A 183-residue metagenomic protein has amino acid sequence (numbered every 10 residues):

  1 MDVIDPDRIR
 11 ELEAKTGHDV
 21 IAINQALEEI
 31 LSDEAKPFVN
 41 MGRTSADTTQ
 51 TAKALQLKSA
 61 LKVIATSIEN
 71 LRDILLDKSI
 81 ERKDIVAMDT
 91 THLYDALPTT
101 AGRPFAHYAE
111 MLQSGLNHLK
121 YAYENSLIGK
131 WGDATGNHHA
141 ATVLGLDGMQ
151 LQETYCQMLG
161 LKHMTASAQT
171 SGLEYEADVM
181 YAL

Functional and structural regions predicted by a protein language model:
M1-H138, L146-T154, H163: A helix-coil-helix interface module used to build multimeric assemblies and to scaffold catalytic/cofactor sites
T142: Catalytic cores of enzymes that engage adenine nucleotides and/or redox cofactors via long glycine-rich, Lys/Arg/His
M158: Metal- and O2-centered redox machinery and metal/ROS homeostasis
H163-E174: Active-site-adjacent structural elements in folded domains
G172-L183: A conserved active-site cap/scaffold subdomain adjacent to cofactor or substrate pockets
